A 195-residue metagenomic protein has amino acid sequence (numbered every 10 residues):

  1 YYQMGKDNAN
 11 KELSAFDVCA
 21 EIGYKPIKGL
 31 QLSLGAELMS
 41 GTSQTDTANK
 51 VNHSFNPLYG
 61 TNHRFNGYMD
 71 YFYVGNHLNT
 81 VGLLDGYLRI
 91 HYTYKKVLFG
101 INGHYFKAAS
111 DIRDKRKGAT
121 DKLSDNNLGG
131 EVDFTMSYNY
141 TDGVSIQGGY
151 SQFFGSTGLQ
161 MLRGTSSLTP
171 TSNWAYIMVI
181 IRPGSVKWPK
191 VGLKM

Functional and structural regions predicted by a protein language model:
Y1-Y94, L98, K107, D111-G118 (+1 more regions): Extracellular/periplasmic loop regions
F16-A20, L84-L88, G130-F134, N173-V179: Hydrophobic, lipid-facing positions within transmembrane beta-strands of outer-membrane proteins
G29-L32, K96-I101, D142-G148, S185-K190: Repeated loop/turn-to-beta-strand initiation elements of outer-membrane beta-barrel proteins
L32-L34, I90, I101-G103, M136 (+2 more regions): Membrane-embedded beta-strand positions of outer-membrane beta-barrel proteins
Y68-Y73, H104-K107, I112-D133, Q147 (+1 more regions): Outer membrane beta-barrel transmembrane domains
D133-L162: C-terminal structured domain segments
G164-L168: Short proline/glycine-enriched turn/loop segments at secondary-structure junctions
P170-M195: Outer-membrane beta-barrel "beta-signal"
